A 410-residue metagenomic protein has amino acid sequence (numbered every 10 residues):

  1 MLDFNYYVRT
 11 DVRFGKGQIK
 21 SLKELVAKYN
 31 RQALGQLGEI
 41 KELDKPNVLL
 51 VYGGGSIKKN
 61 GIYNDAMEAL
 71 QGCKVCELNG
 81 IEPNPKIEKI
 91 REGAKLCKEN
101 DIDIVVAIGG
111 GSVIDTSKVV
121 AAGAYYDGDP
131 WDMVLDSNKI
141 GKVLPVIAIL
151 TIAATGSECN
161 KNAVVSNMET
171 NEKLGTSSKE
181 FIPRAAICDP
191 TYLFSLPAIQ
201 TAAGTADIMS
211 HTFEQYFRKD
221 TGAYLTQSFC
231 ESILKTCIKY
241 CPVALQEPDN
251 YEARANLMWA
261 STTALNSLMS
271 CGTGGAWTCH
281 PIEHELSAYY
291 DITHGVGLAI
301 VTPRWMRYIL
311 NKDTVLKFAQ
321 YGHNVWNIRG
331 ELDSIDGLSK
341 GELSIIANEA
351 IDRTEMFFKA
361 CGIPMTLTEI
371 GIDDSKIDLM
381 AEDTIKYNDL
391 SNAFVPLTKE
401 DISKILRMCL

Functional and structural regions predicted by a protein language model:
M1-I104, L367-T368: ATP/NTP phosphate-donor binding region
Y7, V325-L410: C-terminal charged capping/lid subdomain of soluble metabolic enzymes
T10, K20, Y126-L225, L316 (+1 more regions): A glycine/threonine-rich phosphate-anchoring loop and its flanking beta-alpha core in nucleotide/phosphate-binding
D65-A66, G93-A94, V113-D127, C159-N160: Short Gly/Thr/Asp-enriched flexible loops that form oxyanion-binding sites at enzyme active sites
C97, I102-V120, T151-S157, Y289-I292: Glycine/serine-rich anion-binding loops at beta->alpha junctions that coordinate negatively charged ligand groups
M209-F213, R254-L265, T302, T354 (+3 more regions): Short alpha-helical scaffolding segments that buttress acidic/His motifs in well-ordered protein cores
Q215-R353: Active-site segments that bind and position negatively charged phosphate/pyrophosphate groups
